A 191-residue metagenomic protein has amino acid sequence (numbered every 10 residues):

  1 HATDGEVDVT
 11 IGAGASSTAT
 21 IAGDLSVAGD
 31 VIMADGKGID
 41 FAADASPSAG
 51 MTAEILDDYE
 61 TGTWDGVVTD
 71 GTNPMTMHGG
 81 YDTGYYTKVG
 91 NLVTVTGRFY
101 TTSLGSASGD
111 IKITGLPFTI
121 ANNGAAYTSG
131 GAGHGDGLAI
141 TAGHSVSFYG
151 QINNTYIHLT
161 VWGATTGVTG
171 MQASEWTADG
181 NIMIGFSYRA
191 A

Functional and structural regions predicted by a protein language model:
H1-D70, T96, T101-S103: Intrinsic low-complexity, repeat-rich intrinsically disordered segments enriched in small/flexible residues
A2, G14-S16, K88, I152 (+1 more regions): Surface-exposed coil/turn segments at beta-strand junctions on protein surfaces, enriched
D8-T10, D30, T83-Y85, S147-Y149: Short, surface-exposed charged micro-motifs
D35, T52, E60, D82 (+3 more regions): Residues that flank catalytic or metal-binding motifs in active/ligand-binding sites
Y59-K88: Extended, loop-rich substrate-binding clefts of extracytoplasmic carbohydrate-active enzymes
T76-T83, R98-A191: Extracellular jelly-roll beta-sandwich "head" domains, especially the C-terminal globular C1q domain
V93: Phosphate-centric recognition/catalysis
